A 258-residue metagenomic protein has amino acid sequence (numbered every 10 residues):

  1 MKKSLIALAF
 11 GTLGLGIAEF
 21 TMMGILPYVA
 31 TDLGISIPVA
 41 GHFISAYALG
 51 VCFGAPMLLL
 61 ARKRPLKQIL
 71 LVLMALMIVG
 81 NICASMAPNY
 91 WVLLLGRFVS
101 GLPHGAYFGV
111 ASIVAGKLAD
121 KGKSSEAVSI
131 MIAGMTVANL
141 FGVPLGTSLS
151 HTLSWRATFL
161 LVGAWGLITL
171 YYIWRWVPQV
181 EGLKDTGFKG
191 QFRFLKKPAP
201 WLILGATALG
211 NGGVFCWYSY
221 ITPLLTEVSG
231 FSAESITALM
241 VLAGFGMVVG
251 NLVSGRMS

Functional and structural regions predicted by a protein language model:
S4-A40, A55, W217-T222: Extracytoplasmic
G34, M86-V92, G230: Helix-breaking motifs and short loop linkers at transmembrane-helix boundaries and internal kinks in secondary membrane
Y47-L49, T136-V137, V241-F245: Short hydrophobic/small-residue motifs within alpha-helical transmembrane segments of multi-pass transporter-like
F53-W91: Conserved MFS/SLC helix-loop-helix module at the cytosolic interface between two early adjacent transmembrane helices
N89-R97, L202-I203: Short hydrophobic/alpha-helical segments at membrane-entry points of transmembrane helices in Major Facilitator
Y90-V92, K121-G122, E126-R175, Y220 (+1 more regions): Helix-loop-helix hairpin linking two adjacent transmembrane segments in secondary transporters
G96-G134: Cytoplasmic helix-loop-helix junction between adjacent transmembrane helices in 12-TM secondary transporters
W176-L204: Juxtamembrane intracellular "pre-TM" segments in multi-pass secondary transporters
